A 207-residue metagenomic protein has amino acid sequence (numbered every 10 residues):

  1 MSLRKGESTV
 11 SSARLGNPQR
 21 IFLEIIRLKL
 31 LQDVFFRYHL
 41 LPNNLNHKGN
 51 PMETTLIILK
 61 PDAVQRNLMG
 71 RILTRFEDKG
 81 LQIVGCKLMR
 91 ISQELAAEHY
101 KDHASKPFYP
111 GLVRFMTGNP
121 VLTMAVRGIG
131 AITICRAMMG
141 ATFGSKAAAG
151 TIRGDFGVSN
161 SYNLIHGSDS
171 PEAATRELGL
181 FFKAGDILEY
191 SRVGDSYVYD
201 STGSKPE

Functional and structural regions predicted by a protein language model:
S2-R4, S8-R14, R20: Low-acidity, Ser/Thr- and Arg-rich intrinsically disordered low-complexity segments
K5, T9, Q32-D33, L112: Detector for intrinsically disordered, low-structure N-terminal pre-sequences
S11, L23, R27-L28: Serine/threonine-rich, low-complexity intrinsically disordered segments
A13-R14, R37, N46, L56: Residue-level detector of alpha-helical hydrophobic segments embedded in or interacting with membranes
G16-N17, I26: Hydrophobic alpha-helical membrane-insertion segments
N17-Q19, L31-Q32: N-terminal leader/targeting signatures
I26-R27, Q32-P51: Short, Lys/Arg-enriched N-terminal segments with co-localized hydrophobic residues within the first ~10-30 amino acids
N46-E207: Non-catalytic terminal and connector segments of soluble metabolic enzymes
